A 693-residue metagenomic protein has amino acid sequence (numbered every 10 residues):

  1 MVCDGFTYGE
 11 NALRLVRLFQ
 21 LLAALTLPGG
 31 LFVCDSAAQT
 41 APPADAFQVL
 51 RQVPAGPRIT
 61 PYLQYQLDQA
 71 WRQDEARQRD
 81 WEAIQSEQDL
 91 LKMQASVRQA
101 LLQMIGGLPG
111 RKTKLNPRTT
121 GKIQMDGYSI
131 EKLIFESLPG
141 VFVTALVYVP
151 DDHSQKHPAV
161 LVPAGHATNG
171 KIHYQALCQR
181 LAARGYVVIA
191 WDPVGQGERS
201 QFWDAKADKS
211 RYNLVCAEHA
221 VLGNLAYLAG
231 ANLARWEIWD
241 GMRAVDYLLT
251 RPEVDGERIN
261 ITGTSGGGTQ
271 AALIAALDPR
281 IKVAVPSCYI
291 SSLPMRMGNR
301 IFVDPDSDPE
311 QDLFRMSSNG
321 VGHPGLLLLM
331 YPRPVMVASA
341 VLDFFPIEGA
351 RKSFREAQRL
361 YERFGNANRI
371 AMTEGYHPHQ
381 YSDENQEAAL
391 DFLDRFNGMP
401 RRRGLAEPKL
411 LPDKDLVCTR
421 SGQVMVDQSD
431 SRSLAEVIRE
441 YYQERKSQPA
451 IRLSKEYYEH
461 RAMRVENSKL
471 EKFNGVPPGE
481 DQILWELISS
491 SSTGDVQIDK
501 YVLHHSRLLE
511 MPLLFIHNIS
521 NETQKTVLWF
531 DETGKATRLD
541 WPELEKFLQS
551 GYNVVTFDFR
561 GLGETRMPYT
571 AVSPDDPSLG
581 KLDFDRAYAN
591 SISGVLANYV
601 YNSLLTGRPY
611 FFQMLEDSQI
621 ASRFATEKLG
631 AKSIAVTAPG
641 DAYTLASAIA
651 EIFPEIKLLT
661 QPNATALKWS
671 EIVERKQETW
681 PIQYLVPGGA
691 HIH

Functional and structural regions predicted by a protein language model:
M1-V16: N-terminal secretory signal peptides that target proteins for export/translocation
F19-G30: Bacterial N-terminal signal peptides
L25, D35-S36: Cleavable N-terminal signal peptides
Q39-F142, Y331-P512, I516-V527, E532-N553 (+3 more regions): Alpha/beta-hydrolase-fold serine-hydrolase catalytic core, especially in secreted/extracellular enzymes
Y148-P150, P163, W191, T262-T264 (+10 more regions): Generic beta-strand/beta-sheet core signal
Q155-M242, Y247-T250, L293-P305, E522-F624 (+1 more regions): Cap/lid segment of the alpha/beta-hydrolase catalytic domain
R243-S318, A621-L685: Primarily recognizes the serine-hydrolase "nucleophile elbow" in alpha/beta-hydrolase and SGNH/GDSL folds
L313-L327, Q358: Alpha-helical scaffolding within the catalytic cores of extracellular/periplasmic polymer-degrading hydrolases
